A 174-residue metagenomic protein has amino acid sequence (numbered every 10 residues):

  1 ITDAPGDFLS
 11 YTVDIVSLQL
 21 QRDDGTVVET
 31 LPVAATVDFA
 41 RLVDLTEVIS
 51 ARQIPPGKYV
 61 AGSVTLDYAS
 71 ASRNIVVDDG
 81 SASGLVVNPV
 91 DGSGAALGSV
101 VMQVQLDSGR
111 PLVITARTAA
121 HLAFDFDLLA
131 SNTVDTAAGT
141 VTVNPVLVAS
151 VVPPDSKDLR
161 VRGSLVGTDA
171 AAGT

Functional and structural regions predicted by a protein language model:
I1-T174: A short, solvent-exposed, low-complexity linear motif enriched for acidic/polar residues with Pro/Gly/Ser/Thr
